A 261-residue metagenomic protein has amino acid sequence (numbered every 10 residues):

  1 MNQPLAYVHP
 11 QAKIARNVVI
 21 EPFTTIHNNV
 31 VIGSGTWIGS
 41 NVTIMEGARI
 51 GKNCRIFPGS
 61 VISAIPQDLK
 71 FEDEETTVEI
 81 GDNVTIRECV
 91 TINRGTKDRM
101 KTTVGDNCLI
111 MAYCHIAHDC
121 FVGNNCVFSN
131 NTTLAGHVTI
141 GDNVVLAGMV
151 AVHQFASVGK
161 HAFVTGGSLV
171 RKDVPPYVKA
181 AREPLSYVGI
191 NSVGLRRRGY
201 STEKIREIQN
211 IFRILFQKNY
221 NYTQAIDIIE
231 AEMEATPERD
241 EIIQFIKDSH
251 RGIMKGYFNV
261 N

Functional and structural regions predicted by a protein language model:
M1-L5, P10-Q11, R16-N17, N53 (+6 more regions): Terminal amphipathic alpha-helical/low-complexity segments used for targeting or macromolecular assembly
N2-R182, S186: Structural signal for interior beta-strand "rungs" in well-ordered beta-sheet cores of soluble enzyme domains
